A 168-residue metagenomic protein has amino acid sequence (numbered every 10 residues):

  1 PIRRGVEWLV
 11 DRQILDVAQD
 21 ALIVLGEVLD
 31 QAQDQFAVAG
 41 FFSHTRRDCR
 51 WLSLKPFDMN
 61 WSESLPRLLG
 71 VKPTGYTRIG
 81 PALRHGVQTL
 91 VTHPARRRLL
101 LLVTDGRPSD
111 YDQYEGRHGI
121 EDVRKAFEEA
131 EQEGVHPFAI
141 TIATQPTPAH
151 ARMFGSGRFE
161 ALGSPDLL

Functional and structural regions predicted by a protein language model:
P1-L168: Acidic, glycine-rich A-domain
